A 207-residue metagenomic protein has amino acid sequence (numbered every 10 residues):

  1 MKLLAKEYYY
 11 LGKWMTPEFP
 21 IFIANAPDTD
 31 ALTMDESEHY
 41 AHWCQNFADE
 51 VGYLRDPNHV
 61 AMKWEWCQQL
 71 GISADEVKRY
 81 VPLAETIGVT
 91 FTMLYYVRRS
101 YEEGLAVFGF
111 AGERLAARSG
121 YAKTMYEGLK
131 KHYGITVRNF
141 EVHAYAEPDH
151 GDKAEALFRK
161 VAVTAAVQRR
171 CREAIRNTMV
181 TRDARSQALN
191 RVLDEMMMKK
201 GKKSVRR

Functional and structural regions predicted by a protein language model:
M1-R207: Non-heme di-metal
